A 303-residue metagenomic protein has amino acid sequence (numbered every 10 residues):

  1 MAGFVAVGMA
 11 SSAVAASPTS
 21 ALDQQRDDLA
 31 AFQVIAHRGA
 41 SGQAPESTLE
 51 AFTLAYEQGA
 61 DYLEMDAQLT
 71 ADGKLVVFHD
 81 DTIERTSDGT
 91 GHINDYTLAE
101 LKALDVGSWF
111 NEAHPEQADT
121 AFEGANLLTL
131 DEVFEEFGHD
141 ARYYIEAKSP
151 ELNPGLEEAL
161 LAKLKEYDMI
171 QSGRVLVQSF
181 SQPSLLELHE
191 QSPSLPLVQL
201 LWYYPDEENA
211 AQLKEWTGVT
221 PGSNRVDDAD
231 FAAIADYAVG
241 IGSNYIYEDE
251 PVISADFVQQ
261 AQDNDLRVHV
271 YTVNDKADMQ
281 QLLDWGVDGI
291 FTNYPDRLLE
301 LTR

Functional and structural regions predicted by a protein language model:
G3-V5, A13-R303: Phosphate-group recognition and catalysis centered on beta-loop-alpha active-site segments
G8: Predominantly soluble domains enriched in secretory-pathway, periplasmic, or organellar proteins
